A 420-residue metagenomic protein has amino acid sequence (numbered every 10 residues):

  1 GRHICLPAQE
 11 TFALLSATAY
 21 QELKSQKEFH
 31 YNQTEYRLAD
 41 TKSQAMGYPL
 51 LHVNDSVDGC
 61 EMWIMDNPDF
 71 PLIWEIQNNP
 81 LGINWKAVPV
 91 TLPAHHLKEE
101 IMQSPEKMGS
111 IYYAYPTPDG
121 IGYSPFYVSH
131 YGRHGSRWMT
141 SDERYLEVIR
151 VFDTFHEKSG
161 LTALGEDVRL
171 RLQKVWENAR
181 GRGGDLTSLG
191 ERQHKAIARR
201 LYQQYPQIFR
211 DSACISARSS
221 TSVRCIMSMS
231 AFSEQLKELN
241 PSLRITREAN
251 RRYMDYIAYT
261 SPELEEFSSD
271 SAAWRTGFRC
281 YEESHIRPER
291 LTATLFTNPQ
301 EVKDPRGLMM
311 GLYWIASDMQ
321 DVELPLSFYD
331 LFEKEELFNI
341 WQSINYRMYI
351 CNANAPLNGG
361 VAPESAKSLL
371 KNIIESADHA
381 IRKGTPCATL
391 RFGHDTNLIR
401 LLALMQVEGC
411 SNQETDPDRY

Functional and structural regions predicted by a protein language model:
G1-L92: Acidic, serine/threonine-rich low-complexity disordered tracts
V53, A217-R218: Short catalytic-loop micro-motif centered on adjacent basic/acidic residues
P93-C214, S220-T389, G393-Y420: Signature for phosphate-centric chemistry
